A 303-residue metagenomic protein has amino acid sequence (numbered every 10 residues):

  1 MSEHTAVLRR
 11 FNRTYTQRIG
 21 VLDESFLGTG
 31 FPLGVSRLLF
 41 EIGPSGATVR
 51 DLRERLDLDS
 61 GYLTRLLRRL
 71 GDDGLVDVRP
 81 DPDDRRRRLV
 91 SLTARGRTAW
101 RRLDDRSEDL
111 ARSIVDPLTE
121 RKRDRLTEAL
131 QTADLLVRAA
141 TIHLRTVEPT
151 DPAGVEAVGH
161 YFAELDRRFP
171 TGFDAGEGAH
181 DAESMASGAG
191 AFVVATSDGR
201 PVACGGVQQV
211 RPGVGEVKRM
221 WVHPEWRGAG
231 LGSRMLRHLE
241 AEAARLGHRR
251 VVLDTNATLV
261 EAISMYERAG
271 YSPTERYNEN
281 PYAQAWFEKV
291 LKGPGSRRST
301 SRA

Functional and structural regions predicted by a protein language model:
M1-G34, A153-V158: N-terminal leader segment of winged-helix/HTH proteins
V21, A139, T146-K218, H223 (+4 more regions): Acetyl-CoA-dependent GNAT
V21-Y62, L67, D73-L75, A182-A195 (+1 more regions): N-terminal helix-turn-helix DNA-binding core of bacterial DNA-binding proteins
G46-R88, R97, G199-R200, C204-G206 (+2 more regions): Canonical helix-turn-helix DNA-binding module
R50-D51, V214, L236, E242-N256: Conserved GNAT acetyl-CoA-binding A-motif
D105-R145, P149, F287-K289: Terminal interaction helix/tail motif
T146-T150, R249-A269, E275-A303: C-terminal "cap" of GNAT-fold acetyltransferases
V222, G228-A241, S264-R268: Conserved acetyl-CoA-binding loop-helix of GNAT-fold acetyltransferases
